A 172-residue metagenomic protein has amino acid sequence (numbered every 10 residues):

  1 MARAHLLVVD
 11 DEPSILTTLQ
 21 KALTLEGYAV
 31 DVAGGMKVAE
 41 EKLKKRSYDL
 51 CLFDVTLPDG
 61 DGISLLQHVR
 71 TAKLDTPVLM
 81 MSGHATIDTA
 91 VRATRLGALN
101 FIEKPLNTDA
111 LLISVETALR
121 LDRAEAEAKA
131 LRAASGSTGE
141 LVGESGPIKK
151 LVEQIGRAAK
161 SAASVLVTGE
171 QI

Functional and structural regions predicted by a protein language model:
D10, D54, S82: Active-site residues of response regulator receiver
L16, P58, S82, T86: The feature encodes the CheY-like receiver
G27-V38, K42: Short hydrophobic/Thr-rich beta-strand motif most characteristic of the beta2 strand and flanking loop of CheY-like
G34-G35, D61-S64: Acidic catalytic/metal-coordinating carboxylates
E41, I63-L74, R92: Short amphipathic alpha-helix used as the core "switch/output" element in two-component signaling
S47-L52, L57: Active-site beta3 strand of CheY-like receiver
R132-I172: AAA+ ATPase active-site-proximal loops
